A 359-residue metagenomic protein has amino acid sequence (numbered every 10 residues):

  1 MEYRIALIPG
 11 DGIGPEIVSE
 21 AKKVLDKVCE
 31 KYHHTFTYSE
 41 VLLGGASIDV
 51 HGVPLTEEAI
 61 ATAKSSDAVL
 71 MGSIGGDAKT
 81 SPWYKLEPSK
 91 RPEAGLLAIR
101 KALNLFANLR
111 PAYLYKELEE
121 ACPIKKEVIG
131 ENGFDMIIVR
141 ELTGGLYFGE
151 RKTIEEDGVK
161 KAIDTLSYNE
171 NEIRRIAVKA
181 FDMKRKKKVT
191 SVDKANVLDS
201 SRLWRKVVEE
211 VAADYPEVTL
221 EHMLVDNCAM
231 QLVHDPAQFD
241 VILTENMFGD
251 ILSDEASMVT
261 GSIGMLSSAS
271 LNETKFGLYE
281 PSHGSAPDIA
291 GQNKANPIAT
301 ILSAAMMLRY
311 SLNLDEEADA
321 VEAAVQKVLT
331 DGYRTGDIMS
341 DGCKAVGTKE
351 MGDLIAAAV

Functional and structural regions predicted by a protein language model:
M1-I5: Extreme N-terminal starter segment of soluble prokaryotic enzymes
A6-K23, V28-C29, E156-D226, Q238-V241: Glycine-rich phosphate/diphosphate-binding loop of Rossmann-like nucleotide-binding domains
D11-G14, D67, V139, A180 (+4 more regions): Buried hydrophobic positions in well-ordered alpha/beta secondary-structure cores of metabolic enzymes
H33-E57, L232: N-terminal beta-loop-helix "entrance" segment that forms/cooperates in small-molecule cofactor or anionic ligand
H33-S39, K186-D193, Y215-M223, N313-E322 (+1 more regions): Flexible, glycine/charged-enriched surface loops at secondary-structure junctions
G45-I48, V233-Y333: Glycine-rich phosphate/nucleotide-binding loop
D49-I163, M247: N-terminal glycine-rich phosphate/adenylate-binding segment common to multiple enzyme folds
K344-V359: Phosphate-binding loop/pocket of nucleotide- and phosphate-handling active sites
